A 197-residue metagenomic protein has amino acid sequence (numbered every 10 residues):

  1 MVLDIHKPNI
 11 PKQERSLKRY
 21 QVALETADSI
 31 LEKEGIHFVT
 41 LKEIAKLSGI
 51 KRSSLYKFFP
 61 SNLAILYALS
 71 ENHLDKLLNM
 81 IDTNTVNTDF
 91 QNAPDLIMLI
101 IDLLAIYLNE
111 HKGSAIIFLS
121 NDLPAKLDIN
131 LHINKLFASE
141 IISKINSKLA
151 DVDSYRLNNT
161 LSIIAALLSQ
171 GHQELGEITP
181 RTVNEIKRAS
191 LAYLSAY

Functional and structural regions predicted by a protein language model:
M1-E34, E43, L47: Basic, helix-initiating cap at the start of DNA-binding domains
M1-H6, S139, S143, S147 (+3 more regions): C-terminal peripheral helix-coil segments that are non-catalytic and often amphipathic
V22, I30-A64, A68: Helix-turn-helix
A23-L31, H73, L77, L104: Short hydrophobic clusters on alpha-helical segments that form packing/core surfaces in small helical domains
L31, L66-H73, A115-F118, N130-I133: Alpha-helical DNA-contacting segments of helix-turn-helix folds
A68, D82-N109: Hydrophobic alpha-helical connector segments
M98-D102, L123-K148, Y155-N158, R181-N184 (+1 more regions): Amphipathic alpha-helical packing segments from all-alpha helical-bundle domains
A105-K126, A166-S169: Amphipathic alpha-helical segments used for helix-helix packing
